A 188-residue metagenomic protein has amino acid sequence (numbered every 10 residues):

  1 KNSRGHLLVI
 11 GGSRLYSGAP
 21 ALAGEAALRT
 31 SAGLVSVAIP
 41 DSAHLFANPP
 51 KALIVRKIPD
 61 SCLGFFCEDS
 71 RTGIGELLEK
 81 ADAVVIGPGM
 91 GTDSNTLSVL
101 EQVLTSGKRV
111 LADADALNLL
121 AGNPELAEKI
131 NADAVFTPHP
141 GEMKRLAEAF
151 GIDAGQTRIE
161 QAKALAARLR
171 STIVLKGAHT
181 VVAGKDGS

Functional and structural regions predicted by a protein language model:
K1-L111, N118-V135, P140-S188: Small-residue (G/A/S/T)-rich helix-start motifs and N-terminal tracts that mark the onset
